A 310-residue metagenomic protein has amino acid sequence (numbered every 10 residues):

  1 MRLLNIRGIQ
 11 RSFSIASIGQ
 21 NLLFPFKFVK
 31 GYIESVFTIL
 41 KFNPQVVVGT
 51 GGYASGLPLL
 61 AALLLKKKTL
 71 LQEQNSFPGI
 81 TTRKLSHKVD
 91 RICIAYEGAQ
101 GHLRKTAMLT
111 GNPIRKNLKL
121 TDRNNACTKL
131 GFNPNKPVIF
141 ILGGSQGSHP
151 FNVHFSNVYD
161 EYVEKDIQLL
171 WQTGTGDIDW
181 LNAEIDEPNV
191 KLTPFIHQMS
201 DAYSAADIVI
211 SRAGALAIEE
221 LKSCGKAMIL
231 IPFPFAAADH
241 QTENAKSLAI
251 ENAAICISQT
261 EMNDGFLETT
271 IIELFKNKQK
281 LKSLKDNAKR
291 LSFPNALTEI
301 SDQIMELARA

Functional and structural regions predicted by a protein language model:
M1-K30, T260: Conserved nucleotide-sugar phosphate-binding/catalytic loop shared by glycosyltransferases and other
E34-V48, G56-L70, R83-K88: Glycosyltransferases and closely related glycan-assembly transferases that use nucleotide-activated donors
Q45, S204-E219, K226-A227: Acidic donor-binding loop of glycosyltransferase active sites
L63-N124: Active-site-proximal region of nucleotide-activated glycan assembly enzymes, centered on histidine/acidic-rich loops
K67-K68, D207-I208, G225-F233, A253: Structural loop-to-beta junction motif characteristic of Rossmann-like glycosyltransferase folds
R123-N125, L130-S211, T242-K246, I250 (+1 more regions): Donor-nucleotide binding loops and adjacent catalytic segments primarily of GT-B fold Leloir glycosyltransferases
E273, K280-P294: A short, well-ordered alpha-helix in the C-terminal region of glycosyltransferases
F293-A310: C-terminal alpha-helical cap of glycosyltransferases
